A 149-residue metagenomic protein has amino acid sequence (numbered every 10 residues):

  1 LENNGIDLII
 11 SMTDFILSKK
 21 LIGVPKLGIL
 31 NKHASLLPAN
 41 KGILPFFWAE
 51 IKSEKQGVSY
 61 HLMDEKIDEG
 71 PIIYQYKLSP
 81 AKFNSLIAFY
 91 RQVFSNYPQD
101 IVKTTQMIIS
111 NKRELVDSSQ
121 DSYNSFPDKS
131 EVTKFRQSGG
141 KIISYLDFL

Functional and structural regions predicted by a protein language model:
E2-I6: Glycine-rich phosphate-binding loop signature in dinucleotide/nucleotide-binding domains
L8-S130, S138-G140: Donor/substrate-binding cores of folate-linked one-carbon enzymes
Y145-F148: C-terminal catalytic lobe of FAD-dependent flavoproteins
